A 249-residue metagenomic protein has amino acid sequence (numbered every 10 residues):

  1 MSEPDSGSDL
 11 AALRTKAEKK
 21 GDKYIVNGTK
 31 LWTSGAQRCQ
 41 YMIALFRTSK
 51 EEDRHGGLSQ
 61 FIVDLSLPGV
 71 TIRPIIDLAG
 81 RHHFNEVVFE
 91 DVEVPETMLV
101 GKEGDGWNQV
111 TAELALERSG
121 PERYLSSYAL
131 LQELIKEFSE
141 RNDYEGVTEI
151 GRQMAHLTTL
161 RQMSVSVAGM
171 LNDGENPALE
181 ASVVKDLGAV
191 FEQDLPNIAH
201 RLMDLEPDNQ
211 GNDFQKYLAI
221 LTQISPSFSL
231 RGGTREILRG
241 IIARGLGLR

Functional and structural regions predicted by a protein language model:
M1-E3, K30, L45-T48, I62-L65 (+4 more regions): Short, structured patches in soluble enzyme cores that scaffold and shape functional sites
P4-S6, L31-A36, L78-A79, S227-G232: Glycine-rich phosphate/pyrophosphate-binding beta-alpha loops
D9-L13, V88: Structural signature of FAD isoalloxazine-binding scaffolds in flavoprotein oxidoreductases
T15-E18: A structural signal for short hydrophobic beta-strand segments in well-ordered beta-sheet cores
K23, N27-R73: A short core secondary-structure module
V70-Q162, F228: Glycine-rich beta->alpha junctions and the first turn(s) of the following alpha-helix
W107-L116, P121, M203-R249: Glycine-rich phosphate/cofactor-binding loops in nucleotide/flavin-utilizing enzymes
S139, Y144-V147, T158-D213: C-terminal helix-coil-helix/basic helical segment that borders enzyme active sites and/or dimer interfaces and provides
